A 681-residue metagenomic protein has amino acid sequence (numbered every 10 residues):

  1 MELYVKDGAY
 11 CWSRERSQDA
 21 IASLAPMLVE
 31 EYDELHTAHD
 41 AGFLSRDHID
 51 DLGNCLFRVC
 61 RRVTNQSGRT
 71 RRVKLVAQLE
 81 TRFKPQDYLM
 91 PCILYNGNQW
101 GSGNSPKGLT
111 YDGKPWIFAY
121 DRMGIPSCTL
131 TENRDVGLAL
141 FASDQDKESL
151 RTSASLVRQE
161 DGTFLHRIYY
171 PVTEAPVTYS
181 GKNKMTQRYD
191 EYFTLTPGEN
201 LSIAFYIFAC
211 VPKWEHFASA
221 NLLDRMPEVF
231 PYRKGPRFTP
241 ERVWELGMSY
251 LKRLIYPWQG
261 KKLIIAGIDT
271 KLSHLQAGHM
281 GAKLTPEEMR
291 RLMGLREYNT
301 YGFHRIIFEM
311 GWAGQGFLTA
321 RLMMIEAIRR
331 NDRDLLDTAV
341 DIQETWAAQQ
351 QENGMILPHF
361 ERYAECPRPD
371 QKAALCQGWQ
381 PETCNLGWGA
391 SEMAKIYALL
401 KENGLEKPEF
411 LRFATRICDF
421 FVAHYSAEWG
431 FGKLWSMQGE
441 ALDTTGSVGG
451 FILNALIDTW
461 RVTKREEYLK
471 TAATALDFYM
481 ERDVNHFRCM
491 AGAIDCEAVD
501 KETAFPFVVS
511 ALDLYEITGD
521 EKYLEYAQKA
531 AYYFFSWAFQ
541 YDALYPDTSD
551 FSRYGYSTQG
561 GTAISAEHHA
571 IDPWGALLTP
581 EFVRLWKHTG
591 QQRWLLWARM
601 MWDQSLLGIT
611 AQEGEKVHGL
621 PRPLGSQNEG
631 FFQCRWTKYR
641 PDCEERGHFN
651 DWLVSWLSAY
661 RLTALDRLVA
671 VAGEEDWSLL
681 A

Functional and structural regions predicted by a protein language model:
E2-R412, R416-D419: Carbohydrate-recognition beta-sandwich/jelly-roll modules in extracellular/periplasmic carbohydrate-active proteins
G8, F317-R333, W388-E406, F451-E466 (+5 more regions): Well-ordered alpha-helical scaffold segments within catalytic/enzyme domains
G247-F308, A348-G378, F421-L442, M480-A498 (+2 more regions): Glycine- and aromatic-rich loop/turn segments at beta-sheet edges
R330, Q350, L400, C418-F421 (+9 more regions): Alpha-helical junction/boundary sensor with strong preference for TPR arrays
P369-Q380, A394-E466, Q528-S536: Active-site lining segments of carbohydrate-active enzymes
L442-L453, D483-N485, D495-V508: Aromatic-lined, polymer-binding surfaces characteristic of secreted/periplasmic polysaccharide-degrading enzymes
K529, P573-V583, R593-R635, Y639-F649 (+1 more regions): Exposed, low-structure sequence patches enriched in small/polar residues
